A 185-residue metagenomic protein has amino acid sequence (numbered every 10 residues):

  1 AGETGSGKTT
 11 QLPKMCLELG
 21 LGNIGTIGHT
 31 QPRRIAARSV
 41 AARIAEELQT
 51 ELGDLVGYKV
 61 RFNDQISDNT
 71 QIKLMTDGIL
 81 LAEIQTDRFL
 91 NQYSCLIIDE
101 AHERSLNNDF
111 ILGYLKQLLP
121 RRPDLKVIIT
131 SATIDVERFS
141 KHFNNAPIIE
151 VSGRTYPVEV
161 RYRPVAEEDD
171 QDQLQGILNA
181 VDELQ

Functional and structural regions predicted by a protein language model:
A1-Q185: P-loop NTPase motor module signature
